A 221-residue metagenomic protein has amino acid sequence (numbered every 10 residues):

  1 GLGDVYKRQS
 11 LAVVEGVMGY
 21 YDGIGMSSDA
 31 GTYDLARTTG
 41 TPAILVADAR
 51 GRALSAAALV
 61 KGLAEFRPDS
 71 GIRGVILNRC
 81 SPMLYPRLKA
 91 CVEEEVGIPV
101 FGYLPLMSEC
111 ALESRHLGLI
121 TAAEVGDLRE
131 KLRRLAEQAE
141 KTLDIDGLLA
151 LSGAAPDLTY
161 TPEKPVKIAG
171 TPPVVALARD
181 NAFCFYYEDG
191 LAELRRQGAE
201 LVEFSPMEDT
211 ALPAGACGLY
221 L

Functional and structural regions predicted by a protein language model:
L2-Y6: Short, small-residue-biased leader/transition segments that mark boundaries at the very start of proteins
L11-I24: Switch II (G3) loop of P-loop NTPases
V13-E15, I44-V46, I76, A176 (+1 more regions): Structural motif
S28-A49: Inter-motif core of Ras-like GTPase G domains
D34-L35, V92, E193: Hydrophobic/aromatic ligand-binding patch that stacks against planar heteroaromatic rings of cofactors or nucleotides
A53-K167: Internal gly/pro-rich beta-alpha loop/helix module that stabilizes soluble enzyme cofactors or their anionic handles
P173-R196: Short, charged N-terminal beta->alpha structural module
E188-L221: Flexible gly/pro-rich beta->alpha loop and the following alpha-helix that scaffold active-site loops
